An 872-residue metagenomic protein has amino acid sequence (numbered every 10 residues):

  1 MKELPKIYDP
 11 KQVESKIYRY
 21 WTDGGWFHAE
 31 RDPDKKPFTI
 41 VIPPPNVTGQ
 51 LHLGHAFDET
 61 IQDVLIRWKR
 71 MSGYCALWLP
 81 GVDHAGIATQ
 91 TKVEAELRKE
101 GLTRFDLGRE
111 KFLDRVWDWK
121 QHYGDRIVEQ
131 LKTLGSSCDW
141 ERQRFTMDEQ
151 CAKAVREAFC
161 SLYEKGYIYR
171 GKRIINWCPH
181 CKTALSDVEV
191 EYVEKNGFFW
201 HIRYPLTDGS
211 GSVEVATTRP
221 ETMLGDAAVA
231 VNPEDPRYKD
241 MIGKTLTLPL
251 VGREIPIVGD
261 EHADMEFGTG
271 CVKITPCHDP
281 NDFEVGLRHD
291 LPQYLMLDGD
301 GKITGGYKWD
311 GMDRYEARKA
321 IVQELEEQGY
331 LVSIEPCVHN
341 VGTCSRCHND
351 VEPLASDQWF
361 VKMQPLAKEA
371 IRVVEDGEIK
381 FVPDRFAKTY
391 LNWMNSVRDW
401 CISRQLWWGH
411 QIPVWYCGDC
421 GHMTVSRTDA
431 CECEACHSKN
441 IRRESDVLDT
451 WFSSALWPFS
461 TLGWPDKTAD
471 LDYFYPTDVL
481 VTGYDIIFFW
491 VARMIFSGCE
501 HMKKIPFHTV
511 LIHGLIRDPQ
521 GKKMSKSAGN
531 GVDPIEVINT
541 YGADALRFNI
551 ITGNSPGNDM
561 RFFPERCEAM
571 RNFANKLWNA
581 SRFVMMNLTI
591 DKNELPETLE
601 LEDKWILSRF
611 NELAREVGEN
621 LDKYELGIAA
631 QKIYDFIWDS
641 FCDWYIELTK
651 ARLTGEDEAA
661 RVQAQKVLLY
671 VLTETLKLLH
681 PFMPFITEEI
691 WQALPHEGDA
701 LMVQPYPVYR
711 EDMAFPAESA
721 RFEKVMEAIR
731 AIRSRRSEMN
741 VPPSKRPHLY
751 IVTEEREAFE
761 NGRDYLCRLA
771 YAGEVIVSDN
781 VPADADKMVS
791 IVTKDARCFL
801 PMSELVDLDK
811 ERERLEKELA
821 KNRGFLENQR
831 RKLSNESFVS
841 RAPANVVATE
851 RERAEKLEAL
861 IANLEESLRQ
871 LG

Functional and structural regions predicted by a protein language model:
M1-L53, A76, V332, S345 (+1 more regions): Non-catalytic terminal extensions that flank enzyme cores
K2, I7, K16, Y20-G24 (+11 more regions): Residue patterns forming the tRNA-binding/recognition surfaces of aminoacyl-tRNA synthetases and related DALR
E30-V93, T146, V155, V215-T218 (+6 more regions): N-terminal catalytic cores of NTP/NDP-binding nucleotidyl/phosphoryl-transfer enzymes
P33-K35, P43-P44, L77-Q90, Q143-C151 (+3 more regions): Short, solvent-exposed turn/loop segments enriched in Gly/Ser/Thr/Pro and often Arg
H55-F57, N281-V285, R493-M502, I633: Alpha-helical support elements that line or immediately flank enzyme active sites and cofactor-binding pockets
A56-V64, V213-P249, V272-D279, H289-L295 (+3 more regions): Extended active-site and interfacial segments that coordinate phosphate-rich ligands in large catalytic machineries
R67-C75, E96-R109, E129, T133-C138 (+17 more regions): Secondary-structure transition/capping motifs at alpha-helix termini and the adjoining loop/turn into the next element
H201, N392-F452, L456, E500-A543 (+1 more regions): Feature 926 captures the class I aminoacyl-tRNA synthetase adenylation module centered on the KMSKS loop
